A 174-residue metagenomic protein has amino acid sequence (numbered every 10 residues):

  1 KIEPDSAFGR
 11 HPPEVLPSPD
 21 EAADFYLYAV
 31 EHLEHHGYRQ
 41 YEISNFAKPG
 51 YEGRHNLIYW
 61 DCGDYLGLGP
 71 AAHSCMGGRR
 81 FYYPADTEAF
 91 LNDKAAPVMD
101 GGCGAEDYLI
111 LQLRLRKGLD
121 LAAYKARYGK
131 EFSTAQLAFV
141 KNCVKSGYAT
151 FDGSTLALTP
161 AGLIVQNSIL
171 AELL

Functional and structural regions predicted by a protein language model:
K1-K130: C-terminal scaffold of the Radical SAM
I43, A135, G153-S154: Residue-level detector of family-conserved "landmark" positions at structurally sensitive sites
G129-V144: Short amphipathic alpha-helical interaction segments
V144-S154: A short, conserved structural fragment
T155-T159: Minor-groove-contacting beta-hairpin "wing" of winged helix-turn-helix DNA-binding domains
A161-L174: Short, amphipathic alpha-helical interaction segments positioned at domain boundaries
